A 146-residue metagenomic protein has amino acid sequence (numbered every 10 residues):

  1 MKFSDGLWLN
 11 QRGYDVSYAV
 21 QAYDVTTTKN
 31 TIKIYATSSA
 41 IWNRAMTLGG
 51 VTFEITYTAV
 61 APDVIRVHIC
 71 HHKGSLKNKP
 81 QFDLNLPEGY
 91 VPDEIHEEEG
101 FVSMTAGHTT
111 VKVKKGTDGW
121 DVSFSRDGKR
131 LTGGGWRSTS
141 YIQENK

Functional and structural regions predicted by a protein language model:
M1-K146: N-terminal accessory segment at the very beginning of proteins
